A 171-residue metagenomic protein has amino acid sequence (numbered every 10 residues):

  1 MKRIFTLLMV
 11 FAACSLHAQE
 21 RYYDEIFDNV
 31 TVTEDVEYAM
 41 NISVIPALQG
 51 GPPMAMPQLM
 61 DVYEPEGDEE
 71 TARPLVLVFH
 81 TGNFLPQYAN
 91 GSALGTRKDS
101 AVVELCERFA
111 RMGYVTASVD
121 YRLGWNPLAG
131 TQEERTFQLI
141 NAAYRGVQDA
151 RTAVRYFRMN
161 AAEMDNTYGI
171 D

Functional and structural regions predicted by a protein language model:
M1-E20: Bacterial Sec-dependent N-terminal signal peptides
Q19-A72: N-terminal cap/lid segment of alpha/beta-hydrolase-fold proteins
M40, E64-E66, N83, G113 (+2 more regions): Sec/Tat-exported extracytoplasmic proteins
T71-N83: Short beta-strand element of the alpha/beta-hydrolase
N83-A101, R111, V115-Y144: Cap/lid segment of the alpha/beta-hydrolase catalytic domain
E104-E107, R111, M159: Residues at the C-terminal ends
F137-D165: Alpha/beta-hydrolase active-site loop
D165-D171: Alpha/beta-hydrolase fold nucleophile elbow
